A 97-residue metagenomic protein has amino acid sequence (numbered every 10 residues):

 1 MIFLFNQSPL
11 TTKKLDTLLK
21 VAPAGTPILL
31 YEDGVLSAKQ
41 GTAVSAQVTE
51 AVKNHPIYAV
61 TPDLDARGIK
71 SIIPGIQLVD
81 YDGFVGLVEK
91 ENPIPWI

Functional and structural regions predicted by a protein language model:
I2-K14, G34-A38: Short, glycine-rich nucleotide/cofactor-binding loops
I2-L4, L29, W96: Structural motif
K20-A24, Q47-N54: Short, conserved loop/helix-junction motifs that constitute active-site signature segments in enzyme catalytic cores
K20-L36: Short, flexible N-terminal segments of the mature chain
P27-E32, H55-P62: Short internal beta-strands
V35-K39, D65-I69: Short, charged/polar "capping" segments at the starts of alpha-helices and the immediately preceding loops
G41-Q47, L78: Charged helix-capping and loop-helix junction motifs
R67-I97: C-terminal structural segments of small proteins and small subunits
